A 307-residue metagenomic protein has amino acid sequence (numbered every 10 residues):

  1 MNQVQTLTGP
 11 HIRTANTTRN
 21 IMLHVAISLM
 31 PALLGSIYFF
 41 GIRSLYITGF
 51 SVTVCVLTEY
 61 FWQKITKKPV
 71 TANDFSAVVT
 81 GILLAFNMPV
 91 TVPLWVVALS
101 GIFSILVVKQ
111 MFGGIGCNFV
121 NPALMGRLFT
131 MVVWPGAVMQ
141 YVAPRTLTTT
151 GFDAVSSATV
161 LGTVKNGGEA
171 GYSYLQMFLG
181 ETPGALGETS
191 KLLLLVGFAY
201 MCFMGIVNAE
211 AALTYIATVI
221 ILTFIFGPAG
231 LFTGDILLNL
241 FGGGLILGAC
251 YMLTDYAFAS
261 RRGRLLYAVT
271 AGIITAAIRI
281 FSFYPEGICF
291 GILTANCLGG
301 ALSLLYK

Functional and structural regions predicted by a protein language model:
M1-I21, S282-K307: Cytosolic-side transmembrane-helix boundaries in multi-pass membrane proteins
M1-V56: N-terminal signal-anchor module of multipass membrane proteins
G9, L57-P69, I105-G116, V196-G205 (+2 more regions): C-terminal ends of transmembrane helices
I27-L29, T53, F75-L83, A98 (+5 more regions): Hydrophobic alpha-helical segments embedded in the membrane of multi-pass proteins
G41-T53, T91-S100, M177, E181-K191 (+1 more regions): Structural signature of hydrophobic alpha-helical transmembrane segments
N73-A77, I82-T150: Membrane-interface helix-loop-helix junctions at boundaries between adjacent transmembrane segments
G116-L195: Long hydrophobic alpha-helical segments that form multi-pass transmembrane helix bundles in integral membrane proteins
F119, A123, I236-L245, R264-Y267 (+1 more regions): Loop-to-transmembrane alpha-helix initiation sites
